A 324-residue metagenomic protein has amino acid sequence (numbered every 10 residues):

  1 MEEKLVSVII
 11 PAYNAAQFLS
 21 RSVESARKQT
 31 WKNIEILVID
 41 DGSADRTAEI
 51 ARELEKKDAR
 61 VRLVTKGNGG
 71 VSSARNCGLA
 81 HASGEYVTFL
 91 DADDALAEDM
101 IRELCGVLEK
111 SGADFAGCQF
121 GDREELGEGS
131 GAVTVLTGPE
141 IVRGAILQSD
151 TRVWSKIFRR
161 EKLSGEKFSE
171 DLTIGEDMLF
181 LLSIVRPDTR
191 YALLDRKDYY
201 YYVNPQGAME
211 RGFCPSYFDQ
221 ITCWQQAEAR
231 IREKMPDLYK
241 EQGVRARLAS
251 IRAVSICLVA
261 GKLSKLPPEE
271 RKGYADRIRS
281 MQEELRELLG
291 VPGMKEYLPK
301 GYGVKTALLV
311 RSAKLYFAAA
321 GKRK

Functional and structural regions predicted by a protein language model:
M1-T222, A229, E233: Nucleotide-sugar donor-binding/catalytic module of glycosyltransferases that assemble extracellular/cell-envelope
G84-V87, C118, K197-Y200, D237 (+4 more regions): Intrinsically disordered, low-complexity segments enriched in small/polar residues
D114-F115, E161, E166-D171, P205 (+3 more regions): Short secondary-structure transition/capping segments
T189, K197-N204, R211-Y239, V254-L289: Catalytic core of nucleotide-sugar-dependent glycosyltransferases
P205-G207, A246-V254, G273, Y316-K324: Amphipathic, soluble alpha/beta structural segments
Y239-L258, Y302: Amphipathic alpha-helical protein-interaction segments enriched in hydrophobic
L263-K324: Membrane-interface aromatic/basic loop that binds lipid-linked glycans or pyrophosphate carriers, typified by
